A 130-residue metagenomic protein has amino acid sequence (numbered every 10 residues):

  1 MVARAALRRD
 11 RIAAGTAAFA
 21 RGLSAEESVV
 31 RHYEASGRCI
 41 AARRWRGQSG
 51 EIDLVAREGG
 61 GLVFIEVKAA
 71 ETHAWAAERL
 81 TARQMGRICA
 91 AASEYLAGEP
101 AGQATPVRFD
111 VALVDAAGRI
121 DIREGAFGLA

Functional and structural regions predicted by a protein language model:
M1-R43: Acidic-basic catalytic patches of nuclease active cores, encompassing PD-(D/E)XK and other metal-cofactor nuclease
R9, A69-A117: Catalytic cores of nucleic-acid endonucleases
Y33, I52-W75, I88: Conserved catalytic cores of phosphodiester-cleaving nucleases, focusing on short active-site segments
A41, A76, R119, R123: Glycine-rich, flexible loop/turn motifs
R43-R46, D110-A112: Short, solvent-exposed loop/turn elements at beta->coil junctions and helix N-caps that rim active or binding pockets
G47-S49, E58-G60, D115-A116: A generic beta-sheet turn/junction motif
G50-I52, V63, V107-F109, G118: Change "...and in nucleic-acid phosphodiester-cleaving endonucleases..." to "...and in nucleic-acid processing enzymes
V114-A130: Short, low-complexity, polybasic intrinsically disordered segments
